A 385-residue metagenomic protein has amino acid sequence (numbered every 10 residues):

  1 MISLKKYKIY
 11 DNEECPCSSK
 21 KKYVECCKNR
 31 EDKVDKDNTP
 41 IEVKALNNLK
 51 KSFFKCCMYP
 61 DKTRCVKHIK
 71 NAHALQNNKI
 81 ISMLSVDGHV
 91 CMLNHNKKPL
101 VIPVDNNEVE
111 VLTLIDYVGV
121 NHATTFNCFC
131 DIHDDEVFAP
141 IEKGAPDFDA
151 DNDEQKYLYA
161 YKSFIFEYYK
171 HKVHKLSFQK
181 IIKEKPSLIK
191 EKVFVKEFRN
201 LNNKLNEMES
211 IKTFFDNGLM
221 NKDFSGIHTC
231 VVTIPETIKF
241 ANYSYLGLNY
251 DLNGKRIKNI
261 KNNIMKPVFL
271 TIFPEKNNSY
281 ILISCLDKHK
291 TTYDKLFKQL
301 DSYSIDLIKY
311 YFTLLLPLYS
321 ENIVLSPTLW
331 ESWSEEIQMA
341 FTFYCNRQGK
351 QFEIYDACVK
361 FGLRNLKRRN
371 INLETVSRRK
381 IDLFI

Functional and structural regions predicted by a protein language model:
M1-K6: Short, intrinsically disordered linker segments that flank or connect zinc-binding domains
Y7-D11, K28-D134, A139: An N-terminal structural lobe/cap that precedes and organizes the functional/catalytic core across diverse proteins
E13-P16: Extracellular cysteine-rich, disulfide-stabilized repeat modules
S18-K20: Extracellular repeat turn/loop positions enriched in glycine and acidic/polar residues, especially those that create
H68, I81, P140-E142, N253-K255 (+1 more regions): A short acidic (Asp/Glu
G88-R199: Internal, well-ordered alpha/beta segment that forms a basic, Gly-enriched binding/recognition surface
L205, E209-I385: Charge-dense, low-complexity intrinsically disordered regions
